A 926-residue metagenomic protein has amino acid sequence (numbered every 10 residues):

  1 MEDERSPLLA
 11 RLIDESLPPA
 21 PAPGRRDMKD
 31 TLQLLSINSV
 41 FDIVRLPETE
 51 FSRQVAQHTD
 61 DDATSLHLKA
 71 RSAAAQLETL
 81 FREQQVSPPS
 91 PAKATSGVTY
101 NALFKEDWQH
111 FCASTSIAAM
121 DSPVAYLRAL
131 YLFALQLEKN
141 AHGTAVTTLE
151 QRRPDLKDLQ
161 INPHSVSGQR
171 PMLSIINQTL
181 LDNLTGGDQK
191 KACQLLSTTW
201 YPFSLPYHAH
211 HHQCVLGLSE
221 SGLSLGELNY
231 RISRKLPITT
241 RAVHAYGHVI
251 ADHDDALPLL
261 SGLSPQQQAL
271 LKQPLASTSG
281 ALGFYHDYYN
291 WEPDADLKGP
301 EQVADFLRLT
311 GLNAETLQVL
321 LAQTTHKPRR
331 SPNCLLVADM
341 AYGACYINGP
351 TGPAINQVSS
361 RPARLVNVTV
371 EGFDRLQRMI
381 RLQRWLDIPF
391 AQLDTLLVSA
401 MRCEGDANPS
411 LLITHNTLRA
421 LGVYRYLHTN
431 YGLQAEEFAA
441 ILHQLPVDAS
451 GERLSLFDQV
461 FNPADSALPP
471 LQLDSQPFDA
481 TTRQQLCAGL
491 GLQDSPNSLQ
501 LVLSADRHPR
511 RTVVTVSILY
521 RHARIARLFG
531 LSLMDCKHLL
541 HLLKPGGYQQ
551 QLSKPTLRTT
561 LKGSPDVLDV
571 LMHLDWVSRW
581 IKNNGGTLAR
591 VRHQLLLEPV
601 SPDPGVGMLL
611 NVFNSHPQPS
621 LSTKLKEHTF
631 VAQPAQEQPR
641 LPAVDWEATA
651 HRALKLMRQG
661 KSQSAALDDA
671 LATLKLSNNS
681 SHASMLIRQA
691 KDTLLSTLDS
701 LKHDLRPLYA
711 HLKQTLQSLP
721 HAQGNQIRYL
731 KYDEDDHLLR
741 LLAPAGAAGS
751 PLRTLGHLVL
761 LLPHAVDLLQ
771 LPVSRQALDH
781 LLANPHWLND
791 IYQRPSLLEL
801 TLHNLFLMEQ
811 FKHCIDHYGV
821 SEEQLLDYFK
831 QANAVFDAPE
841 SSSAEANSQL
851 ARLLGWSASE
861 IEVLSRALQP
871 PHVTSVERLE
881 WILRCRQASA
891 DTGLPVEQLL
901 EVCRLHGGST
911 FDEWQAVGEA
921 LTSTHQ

Functional and structural regions predicted by a protein language model:
M1-Q926: Extended compositionally biased segments used for macromolecular assembly or nucleic-acid engagement
